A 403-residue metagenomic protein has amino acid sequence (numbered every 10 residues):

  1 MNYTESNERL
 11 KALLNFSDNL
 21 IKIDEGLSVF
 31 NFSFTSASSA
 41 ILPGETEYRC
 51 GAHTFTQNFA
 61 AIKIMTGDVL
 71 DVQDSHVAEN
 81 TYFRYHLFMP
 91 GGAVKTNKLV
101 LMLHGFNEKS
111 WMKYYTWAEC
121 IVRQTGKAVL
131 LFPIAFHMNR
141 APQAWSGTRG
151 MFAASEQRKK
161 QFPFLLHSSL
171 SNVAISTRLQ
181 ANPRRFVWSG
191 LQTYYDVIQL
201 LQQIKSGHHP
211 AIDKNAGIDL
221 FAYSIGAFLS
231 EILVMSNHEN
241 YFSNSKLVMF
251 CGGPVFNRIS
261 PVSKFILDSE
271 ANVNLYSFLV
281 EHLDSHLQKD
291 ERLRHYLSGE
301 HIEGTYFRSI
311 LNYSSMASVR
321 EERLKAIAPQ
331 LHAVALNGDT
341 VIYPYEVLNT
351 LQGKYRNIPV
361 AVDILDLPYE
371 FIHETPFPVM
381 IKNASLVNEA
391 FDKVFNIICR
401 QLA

Functional and structural regions predicted by a protein language model:
N15-Y48, A135, A153-L170, V273-S315: Low-complexity, serine/threonine/proline-enriched polar segments
D18-K95: N-terminal cap/lid segment of alpha/beta-hydrolase-fold proteins
V77-T81, F186-V197, V387-A390: Phosphate/oxyanion-binding active-site loops and adjacent basic polyanion-contact surfaces
F88-L166: Short, surface-exposed "cap/lid" segments of acyl-processing enzymes
G147-A211: Alpha/beta-hydrolase active-site loop
S189, S224-A227: Active-site loop->helix "elbow" adjoining a glycine-rich segment at hydrolase catalytic centers
H208-A216, L220-Y223, E231-H301: Hydrolase active-site cap/lid region
E270-A403: Serine-hydrolase catalytic core
